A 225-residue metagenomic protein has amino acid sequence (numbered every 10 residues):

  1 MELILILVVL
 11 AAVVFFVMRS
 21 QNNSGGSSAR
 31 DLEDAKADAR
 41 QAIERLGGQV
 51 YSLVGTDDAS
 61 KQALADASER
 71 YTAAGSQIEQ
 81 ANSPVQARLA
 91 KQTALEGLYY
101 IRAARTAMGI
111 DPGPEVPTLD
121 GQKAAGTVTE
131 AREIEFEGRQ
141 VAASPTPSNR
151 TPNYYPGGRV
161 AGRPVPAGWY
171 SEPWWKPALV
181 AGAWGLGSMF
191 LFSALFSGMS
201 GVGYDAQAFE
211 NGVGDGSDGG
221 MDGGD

Functional and structural regions predicted by a protein language model:
M1, A63, T72, Q86 (+1 more regions): Hydrophobic alpha-helical segments and their boundary regions
M1-G25: N-terminal signal-anchor transmembrane alpha helix of single-pass membrane proteins, serving as the membrane-anchoring
S20-A37, L95-E96, I101-D225: Low-complexity, glycine/proline/serine-enriched intrinsically disordered segments
N23-R70, G75-Q77: Elongated extramembrane "stalk/tether" segments
K61-S68, A87-L95: Short, charged, amphipathic alpha-helical segments
A74-L89, Y100-D111: Amphipathic alpha-helical coiled-coil segments
